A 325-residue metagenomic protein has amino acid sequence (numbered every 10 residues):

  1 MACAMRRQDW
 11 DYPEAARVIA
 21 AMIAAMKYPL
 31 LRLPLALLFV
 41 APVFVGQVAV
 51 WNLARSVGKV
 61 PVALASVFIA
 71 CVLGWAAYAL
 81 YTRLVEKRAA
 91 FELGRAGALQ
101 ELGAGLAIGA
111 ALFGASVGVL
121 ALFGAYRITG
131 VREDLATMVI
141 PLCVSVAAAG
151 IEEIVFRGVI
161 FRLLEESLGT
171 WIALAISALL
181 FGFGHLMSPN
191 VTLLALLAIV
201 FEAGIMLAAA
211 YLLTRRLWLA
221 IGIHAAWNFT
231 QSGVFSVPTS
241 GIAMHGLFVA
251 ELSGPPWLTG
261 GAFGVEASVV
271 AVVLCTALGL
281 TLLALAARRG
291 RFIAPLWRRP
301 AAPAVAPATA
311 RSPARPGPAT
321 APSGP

Functional and structural regions predicted by a protein language model:
A4-A90, S232-P325: N-terminal, membrane-interfacial amphipathic/helix-forming hydrophobic leader that caps and precedes the first
P13, V18-I19, A49-S66, E86-V155 (+3 more regions): Juxtamembrane helix-loop-helix connectors linking adjacent transmembrane helices in multi-pass membrane enzymes
P34, L64, L102-A107, M138-V139 (+4 more regions): Hydrophobic alpha-helical transmembrane segments
F68-L73, M138-C143, A198-E202: Membrane-embedded alpha-helical segments of multi-pass membrane proteins, especially the transmembrane helices
A125-V131, H185-L193: Membrane-interface helix caps and helix-loop-helix hairpins in membrane proteins
S145, A149, G169-L186, V200-G204: Small-polar-interrupted transmembrane alpha-helices in polytopic inner-membrane proteins
I151-I176, L180, A209-R216: Membrane-interface helix/loop boundary segments of multi-pass membrane proteins
L196-P256: Functionally important transmembrane alpha-helices
